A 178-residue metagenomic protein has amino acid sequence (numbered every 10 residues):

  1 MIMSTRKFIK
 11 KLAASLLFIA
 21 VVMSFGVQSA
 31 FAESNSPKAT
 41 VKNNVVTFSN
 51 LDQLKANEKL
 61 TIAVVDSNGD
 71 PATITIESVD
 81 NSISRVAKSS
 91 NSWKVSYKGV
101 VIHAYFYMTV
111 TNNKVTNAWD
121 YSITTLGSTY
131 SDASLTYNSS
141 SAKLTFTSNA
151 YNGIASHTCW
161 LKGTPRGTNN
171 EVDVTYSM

Functional and structural regions predicted by a protein language model:
M1-G99: N-terminal prepro-regions of secreted/extracellular proteins
E77-M178: Mature secreted bioactive peptide module from preproproteins
